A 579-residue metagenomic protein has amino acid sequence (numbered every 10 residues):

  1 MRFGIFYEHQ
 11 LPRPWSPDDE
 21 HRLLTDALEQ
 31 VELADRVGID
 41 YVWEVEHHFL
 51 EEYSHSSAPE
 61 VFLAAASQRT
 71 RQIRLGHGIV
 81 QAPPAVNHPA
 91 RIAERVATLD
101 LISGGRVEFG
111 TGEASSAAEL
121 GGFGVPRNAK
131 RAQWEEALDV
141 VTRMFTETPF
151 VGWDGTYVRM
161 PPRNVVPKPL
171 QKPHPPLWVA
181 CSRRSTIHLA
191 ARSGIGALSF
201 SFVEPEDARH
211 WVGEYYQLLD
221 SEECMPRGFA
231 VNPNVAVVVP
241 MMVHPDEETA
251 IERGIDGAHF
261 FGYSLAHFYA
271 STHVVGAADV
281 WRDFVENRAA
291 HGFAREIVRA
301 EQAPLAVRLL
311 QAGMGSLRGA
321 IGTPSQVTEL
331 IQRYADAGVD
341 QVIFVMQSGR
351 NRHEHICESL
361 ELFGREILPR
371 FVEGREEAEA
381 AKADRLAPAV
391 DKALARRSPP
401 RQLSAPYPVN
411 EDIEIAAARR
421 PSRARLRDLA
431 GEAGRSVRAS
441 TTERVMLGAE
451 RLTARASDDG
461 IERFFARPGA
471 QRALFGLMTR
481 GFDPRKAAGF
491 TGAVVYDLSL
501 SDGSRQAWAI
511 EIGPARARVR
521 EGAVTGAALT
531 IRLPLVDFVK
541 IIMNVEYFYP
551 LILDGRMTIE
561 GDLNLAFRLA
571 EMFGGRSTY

Functional and structural regions predicted by a protein language model:
M1-H77, K172-P175, K382-A383, A416-E432: N-terminal beta1-alpha1-beta2 module of alpha/beta enzyme domains
R2-E20, P84-G152, G194-R209, R253-D256 (+1 more regions): Flexible, glycine-rich active-site loops centered on histidine and acidic residues that chelate a metal or position
F3, A34, G38, E46 (+11 more regions): Conserved, mostly hydrophobic/aromatic
I5-Y7, K130-V166, E206-V339, E358 (+2 more regions): An alpha-helical appendage that flanks or caps ligand/catalytic pockets
H9-L24, I79-A90, Q171-S182, M241-H244 (+1 more regions): Active-site mouth loops of central-metabolism enzymes
D35-R36, L63-Q72, V96-V107, A191-R192 (+2 more regions): Acidic (Asp/Glu)-rich catalytic clusters
Y41-F62, Q81-P83, S115, F202-V203 (+1 more regions): Glycine-rich, proline-tolerant flexible connector loops at the mouths of alpha/beta enzymes
A433-Y579: Feature captures hydrophobic
